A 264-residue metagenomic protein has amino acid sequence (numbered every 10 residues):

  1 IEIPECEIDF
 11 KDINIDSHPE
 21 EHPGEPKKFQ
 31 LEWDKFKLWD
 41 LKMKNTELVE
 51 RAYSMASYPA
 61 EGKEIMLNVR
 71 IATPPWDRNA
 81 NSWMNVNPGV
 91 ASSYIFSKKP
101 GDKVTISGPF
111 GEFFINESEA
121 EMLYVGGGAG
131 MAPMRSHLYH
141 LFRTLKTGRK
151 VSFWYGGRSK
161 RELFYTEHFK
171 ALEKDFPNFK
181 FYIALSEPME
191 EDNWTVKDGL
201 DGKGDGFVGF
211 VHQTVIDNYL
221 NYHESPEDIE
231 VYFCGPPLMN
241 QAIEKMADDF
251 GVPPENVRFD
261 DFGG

Functional and structural regions predicted by a protein language model:
I1-K99, R158, A184-P188: Ferredoxin-reductase
Y94, S107-E119: A short, basic/flexible loop-to-alpha-helix module at the beginning of a structural domain
F114, P133, A242-M246: Phosphate- and divalent-cation-binding pockets in alpha/beta enzyme and binding domains that engage nucleotide-derived
E119-A120, R143-V151: Conserved S-adenosyl-L-methionine
M131-L145: Histidine-anchored nucleotide/phosphate-binding helix
K150-G264: Reductase modules of NAD(P)H-dependent flavoproteins
